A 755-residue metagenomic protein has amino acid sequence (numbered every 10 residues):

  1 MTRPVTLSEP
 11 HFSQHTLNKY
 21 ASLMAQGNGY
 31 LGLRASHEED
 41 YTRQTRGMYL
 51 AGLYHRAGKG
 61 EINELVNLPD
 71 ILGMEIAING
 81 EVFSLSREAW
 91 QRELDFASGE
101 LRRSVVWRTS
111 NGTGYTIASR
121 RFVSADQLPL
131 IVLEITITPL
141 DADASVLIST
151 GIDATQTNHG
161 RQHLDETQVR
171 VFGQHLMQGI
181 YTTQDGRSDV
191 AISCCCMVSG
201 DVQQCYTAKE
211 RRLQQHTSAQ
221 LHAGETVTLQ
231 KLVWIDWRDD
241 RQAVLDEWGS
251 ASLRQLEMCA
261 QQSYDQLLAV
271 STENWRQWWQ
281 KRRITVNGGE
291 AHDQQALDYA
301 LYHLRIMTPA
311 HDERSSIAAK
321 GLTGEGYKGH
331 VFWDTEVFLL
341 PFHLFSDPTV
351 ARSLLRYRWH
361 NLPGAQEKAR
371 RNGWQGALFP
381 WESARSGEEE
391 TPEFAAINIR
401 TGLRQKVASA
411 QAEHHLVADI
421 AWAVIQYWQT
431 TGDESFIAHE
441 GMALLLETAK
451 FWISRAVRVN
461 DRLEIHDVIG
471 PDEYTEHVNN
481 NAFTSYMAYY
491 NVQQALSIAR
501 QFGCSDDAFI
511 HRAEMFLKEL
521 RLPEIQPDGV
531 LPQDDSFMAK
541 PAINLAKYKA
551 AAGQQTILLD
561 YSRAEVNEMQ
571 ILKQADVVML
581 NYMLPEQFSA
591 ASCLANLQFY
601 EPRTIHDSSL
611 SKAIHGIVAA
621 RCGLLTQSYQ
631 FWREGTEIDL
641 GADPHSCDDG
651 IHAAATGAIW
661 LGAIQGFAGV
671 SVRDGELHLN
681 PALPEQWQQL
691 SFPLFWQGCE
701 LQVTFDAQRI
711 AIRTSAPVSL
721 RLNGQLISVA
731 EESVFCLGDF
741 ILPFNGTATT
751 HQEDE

Functional and structural regions predicted by a protein language model:
M1-G27, L31-Y327, S562-E565, G746-E755: Acidic/polar, glycine-enriched structural segments that form the non-catalytic walls/loops of the carbohydrate-binding
N18-T42, G47-Y49, F338, A384-S386 (+6 more regions): C-terminal capping/lid segments that line or modulate ligand- or cofactor-binding pockets
G58-S110, Y115-T116, Q405, A590 (+3 more regions): Non-catalytic C-terminal accessory modules of carbohydrate-active enzymes
Q127, H292-A296, T323-D334, Q405 (+10 more regions): Secondary-structure capping and boundary motifs in well-ordered enzyme cores
N274, W278-K281, A296-Y299, H303-M307 (+13 more regions): Generic, well-ordered alpha-helical scaffold segments in large soluble proteins
T308-T323, T349-W422, W428, S435-I437 (+4 more regions): Helix-terminus loop motifs that line ligand-binding clefts
T323-V331, W381-H439, E447-K518, I710: The feature captures the catalytic groove of carbohydrate-active enzymes
V331-N361, E413, H439, Q493 (+4 more regions): Active-site core of glycosidic bond-cleaving carbohydrate-active enzymes
